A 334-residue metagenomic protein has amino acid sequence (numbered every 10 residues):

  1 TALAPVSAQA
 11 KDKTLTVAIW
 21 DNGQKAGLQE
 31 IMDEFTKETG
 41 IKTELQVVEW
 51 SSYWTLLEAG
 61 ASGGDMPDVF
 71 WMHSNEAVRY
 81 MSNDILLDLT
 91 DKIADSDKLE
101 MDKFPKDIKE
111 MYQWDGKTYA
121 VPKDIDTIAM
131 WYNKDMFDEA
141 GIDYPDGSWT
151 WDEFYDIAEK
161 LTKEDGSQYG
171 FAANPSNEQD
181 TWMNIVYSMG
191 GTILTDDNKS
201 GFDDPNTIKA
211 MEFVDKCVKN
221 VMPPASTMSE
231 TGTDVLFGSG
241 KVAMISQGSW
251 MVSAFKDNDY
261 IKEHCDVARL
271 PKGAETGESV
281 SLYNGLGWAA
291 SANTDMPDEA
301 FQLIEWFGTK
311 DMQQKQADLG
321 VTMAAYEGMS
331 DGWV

Functional and structural regions predicted by a protein language model:
T1-T16, D33, K37-E38: Short, low-complexity disordered leader/linker segments with a strong preference for bacterial N-terminal type II
K11-N22, I41-Q46, D68-V69, Y119 (+2 more regions): Short, well-ordered beta-strand elements
D21, V48-L56, N75, W149-Y155 (+1 more regions): Short helix-initiation/N-cap motifs at beta->coil->alpha
N22-K42: Short, polar/charged alpha-helical segment
S74-A129, Y155, H264-R269, V334: Hinge/lid segment of periplasmic solute-binding proteins
D84-I85, A94, K103, W250-K262 (+1 more regions): C-terminal lobe and pocket-closing loops of periplasmic/extracytoplasmic Venus-flytrap solute-binding proteins
D115, Y119-K123, I128, D138 (+2 more regions): Extracytoplasmic/periplasmic solute-binding protein
D156-K160, D197-S226, L270: Glycine-centered hinge/linker elements that transmit conformational signals in sensory and ligand-binding systems
